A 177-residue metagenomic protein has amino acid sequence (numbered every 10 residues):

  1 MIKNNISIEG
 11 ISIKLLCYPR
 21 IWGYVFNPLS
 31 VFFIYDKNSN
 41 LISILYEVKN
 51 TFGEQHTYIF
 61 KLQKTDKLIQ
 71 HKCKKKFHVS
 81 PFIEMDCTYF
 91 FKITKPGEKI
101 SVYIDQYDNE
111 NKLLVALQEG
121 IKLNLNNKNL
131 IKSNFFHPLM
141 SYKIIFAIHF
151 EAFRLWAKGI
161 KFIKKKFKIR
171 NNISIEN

Functional and structural regions predicted by a protein language model:
M1-N177: Mature, function-bearing regions of proteins
